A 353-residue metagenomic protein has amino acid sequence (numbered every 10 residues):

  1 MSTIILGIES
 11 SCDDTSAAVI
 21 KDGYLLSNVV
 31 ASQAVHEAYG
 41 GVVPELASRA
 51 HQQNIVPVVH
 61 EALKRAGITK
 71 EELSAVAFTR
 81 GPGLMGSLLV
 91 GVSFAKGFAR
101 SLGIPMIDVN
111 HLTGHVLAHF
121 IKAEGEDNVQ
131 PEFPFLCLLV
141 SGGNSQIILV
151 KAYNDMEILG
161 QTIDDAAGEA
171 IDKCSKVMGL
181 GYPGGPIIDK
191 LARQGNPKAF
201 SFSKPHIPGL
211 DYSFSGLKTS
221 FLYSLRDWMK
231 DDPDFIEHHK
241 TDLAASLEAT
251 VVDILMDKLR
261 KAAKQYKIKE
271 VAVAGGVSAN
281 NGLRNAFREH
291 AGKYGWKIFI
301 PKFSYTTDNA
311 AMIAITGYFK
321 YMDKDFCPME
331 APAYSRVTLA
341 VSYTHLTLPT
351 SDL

Functional and structural regions predicted by a protein language model:
T3-P82: N-terminal beta-alpha supersecondary unit
T15-I20, C137, S145-L149: Short beta-strand scaffold segments in enzyme catalytic cores
D108-V109, R288-M312: Conserved phosphate-binding/catalytic loops in two-lobed NTP-binding clefts
V109-F135, T316: Conserved phosphate-binding catalytic cores of ATP/NTP-utilizing and phosphoryl-transfer enzymes
T113, V150-Q194, Y223-R226: Glycine-rich phosphate-binding loop plus the immediately following alpha-helix
H115-L117, P301-L339: Glycine-rich phosphate-binding/hydrolytic loop that grips phosphoryl groups
K190-V271, N280-Y294, Y321-K324: A contiguous, well-structured pocket-lining segment that forms one wall/lid of small-molecule binding clefts in soluble
T344-T350: Conserved small/polar residues in nucleotide/adenosyl-binding loops
